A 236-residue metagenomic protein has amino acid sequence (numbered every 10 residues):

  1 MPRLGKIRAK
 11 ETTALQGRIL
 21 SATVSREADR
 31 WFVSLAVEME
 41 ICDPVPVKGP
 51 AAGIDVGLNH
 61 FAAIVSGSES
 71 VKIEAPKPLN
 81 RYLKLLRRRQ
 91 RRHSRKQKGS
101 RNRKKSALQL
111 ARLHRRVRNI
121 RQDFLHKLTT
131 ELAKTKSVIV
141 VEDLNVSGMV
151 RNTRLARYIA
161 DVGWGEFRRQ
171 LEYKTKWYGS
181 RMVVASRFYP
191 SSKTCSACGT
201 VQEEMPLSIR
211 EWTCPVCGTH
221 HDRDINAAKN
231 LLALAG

Functional and structural regions predicted by a protein language model:
R3, L15-Q16, T23-G236: Positively charged, helix-rich recognition surfaces that bind polyanionic ligands
R3-K10: Beta-strand/loop nucleic-acid-binding surfaces
K10, G17-R18: Well-ordered mid-protein domain cores that form the structural environment of catalytic cofactors
